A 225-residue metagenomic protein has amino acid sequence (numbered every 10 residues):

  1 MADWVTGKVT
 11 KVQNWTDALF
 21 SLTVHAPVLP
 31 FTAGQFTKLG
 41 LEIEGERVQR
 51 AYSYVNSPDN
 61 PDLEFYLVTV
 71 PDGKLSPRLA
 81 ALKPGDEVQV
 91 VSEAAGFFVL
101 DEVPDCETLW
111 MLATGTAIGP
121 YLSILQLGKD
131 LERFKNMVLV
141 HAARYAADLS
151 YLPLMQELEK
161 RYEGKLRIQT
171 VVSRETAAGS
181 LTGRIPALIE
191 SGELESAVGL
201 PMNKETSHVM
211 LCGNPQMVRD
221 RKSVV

Functional and structural regions predicted by a protein language model:
A2-D86: Ferredoxin-reductase
A2-V5, V140, Y145-V225: Reductase modules of NAD(P)H-dependent flavoproteins
G34, A117, N214: Short, conserved phosphate/pyrophosphate- and ester-handling motifs at nucleotide-, phospho-/glycolipid
E42-E46, S92-F97: Short, charged beta-turn/beta-strand-edge "cap" motif at the junction between a beta-strand and an adjacent loop
A51-P61, L100-L112: Short, compositionally biased
C106, D130-M137: Conserved S-adenosyl-L-methionine
T114-P120: Ser/Thr-glycine-rich phosphate-binding loops at phosphate-binding pockets of nucleotides, nucleotide cofactors
P120-D130: Histidine-anchored nucleotide/phosphate-binding helix
